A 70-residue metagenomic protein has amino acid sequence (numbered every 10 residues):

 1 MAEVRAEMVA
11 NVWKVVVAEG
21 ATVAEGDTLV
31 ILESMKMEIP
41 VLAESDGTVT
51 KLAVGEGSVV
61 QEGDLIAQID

Functional and structural regions predicted by a protein language model:
M1-A2, E19, I69-D70: Generic structural signal for short, solvent-exposed loop/turn connectors between secondary structure elements
M1-N11, T28-E44: Short beta-strand-turn/beta-hairpin segments enriched in glycine/proline and small hydrophobics that form edge-strand
M8, V12-A18, T22, K51-V54: Short histidine-centered loop motifs in beta-beta connectors
V15, E44-D70: Short hydrophobic interaction/assembly module
G20, M37, G57: Surface-exposed, flexible loop/turn segments at secondary-structure boundaries
A24-P40, Q61-D70: Short hydrophobic beta/alpha edge segments that flank linear recognition/processing sites
